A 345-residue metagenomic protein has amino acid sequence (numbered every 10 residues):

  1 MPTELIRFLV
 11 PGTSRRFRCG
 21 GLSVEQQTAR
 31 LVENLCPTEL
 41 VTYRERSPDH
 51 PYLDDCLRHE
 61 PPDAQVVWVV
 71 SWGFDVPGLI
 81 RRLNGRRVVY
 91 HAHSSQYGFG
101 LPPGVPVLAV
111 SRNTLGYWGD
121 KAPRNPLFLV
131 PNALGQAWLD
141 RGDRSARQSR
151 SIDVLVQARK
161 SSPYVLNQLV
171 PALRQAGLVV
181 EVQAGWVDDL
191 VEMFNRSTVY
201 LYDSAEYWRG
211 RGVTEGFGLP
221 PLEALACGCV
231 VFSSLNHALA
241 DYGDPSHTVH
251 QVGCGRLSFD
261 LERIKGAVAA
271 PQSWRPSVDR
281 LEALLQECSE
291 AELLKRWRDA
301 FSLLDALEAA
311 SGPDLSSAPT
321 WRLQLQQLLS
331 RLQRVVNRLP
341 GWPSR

Functional and structural regions predicted by a protein language model:
M1-W72, S234-L239, P245-E262, E287-R322 (+1 more regions): N-terminal pre-catalytic "stem/leader" segment of glycosyltransferase-like enzymes
E60-P61, G100-L101, E192-M193: Structural alpha-helical scaffold elements that stabilize or flank donor/cofactor-binding regions in carbohydrate
G73-N167, R322: Catalytic core of nucleotide-activated saccharide and alditol-phosphate transferases
L178-W186: Active-site donor-binding acidic/aromatic loop of nucleotide-activated sugar and phosphosugar transferases involved
N195-R196, P220-C229, S234, P245 (+1 more regions): Conserved donor-binding/catalytic loop of nucleotide-activated donor transferases
N195-R211, C229: Acidic donor-binding loop of glycosyltransferase active sites
S204-P220, S234-N236, A240-D241: Nucleotide-sugar-dependent
R263-A283, L304-P313: Conserved donor-nucleotide binding/catalytic region of nucleotide-linked donor-dependent transferases
